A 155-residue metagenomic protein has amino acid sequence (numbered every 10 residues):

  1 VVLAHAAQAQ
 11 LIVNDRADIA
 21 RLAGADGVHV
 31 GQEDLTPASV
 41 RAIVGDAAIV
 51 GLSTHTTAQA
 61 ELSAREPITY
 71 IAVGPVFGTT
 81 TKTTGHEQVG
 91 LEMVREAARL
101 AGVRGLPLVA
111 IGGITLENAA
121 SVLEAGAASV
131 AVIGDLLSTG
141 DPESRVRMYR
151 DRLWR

Functional and structural regions predicted by a protein language model:
V1, V28-H29: Residue-level detector of secondary-structure transition/capping positions
V1-I12, L35-T56, T84-V109, L116 (+1 more regions): Alpha-helix-loop-beta-strand connector modules within alpha/beta enzyme cores
L11-D26, H55-T69, A98-L100, R104 (+3 more regions): Catalytic cores of alpha/beta
I12-N14, V30-G31, G51-S53, A72-G74: Short, conserved beta-strand edge motifs with alternating hydrophobic and charged residues
G24, V28, A48, P75 (+4 more regions): Generic detector of intrinsically disordered, low-complexity, polar/charged segments
Q32-A42, A72-G85, L116-W154: Glycine-rich phosphate-binding active-site loops on the catalytic face of alpha/beta enzymes
